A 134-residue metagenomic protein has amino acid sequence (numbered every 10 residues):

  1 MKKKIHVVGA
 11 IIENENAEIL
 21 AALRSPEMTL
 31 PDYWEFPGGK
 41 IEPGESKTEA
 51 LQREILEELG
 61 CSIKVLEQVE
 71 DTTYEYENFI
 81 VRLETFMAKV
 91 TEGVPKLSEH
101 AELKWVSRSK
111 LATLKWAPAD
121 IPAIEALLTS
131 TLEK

Functional and structural regions predicted by a protein language model:
M1-I19, K40: Conserved N-terminal beta-strand and adjoining loop/helix that marks the start of the Nudix/MutT-like hydrolase domain
K2-K3, L128-K134: Generic C-terminal helix-cap and adjacent flexible tail
H6-V8, A17, V81-E84, A101: Change "...and in nucleic-acid phosphodiester-cleaving endonucleases..." to "...and in nucleic-acid processing enzymes
N14, S62-K64, T72-V94, K104: Active-site-adjacent beta-strand/loop module that shapes the phosphate/pyrophosphate-binding cleft
E18-E57: Conserved Nudix-box catalytic region and its N-terminal flanking loop in Nudix hydrolases and closely related
L51-L56, Q68, F86, L103: Hydrophobic packing within well-folded, soluble alpha/beta domains
M87, K96-L127: NUDIX/MutT-family hydrolases
